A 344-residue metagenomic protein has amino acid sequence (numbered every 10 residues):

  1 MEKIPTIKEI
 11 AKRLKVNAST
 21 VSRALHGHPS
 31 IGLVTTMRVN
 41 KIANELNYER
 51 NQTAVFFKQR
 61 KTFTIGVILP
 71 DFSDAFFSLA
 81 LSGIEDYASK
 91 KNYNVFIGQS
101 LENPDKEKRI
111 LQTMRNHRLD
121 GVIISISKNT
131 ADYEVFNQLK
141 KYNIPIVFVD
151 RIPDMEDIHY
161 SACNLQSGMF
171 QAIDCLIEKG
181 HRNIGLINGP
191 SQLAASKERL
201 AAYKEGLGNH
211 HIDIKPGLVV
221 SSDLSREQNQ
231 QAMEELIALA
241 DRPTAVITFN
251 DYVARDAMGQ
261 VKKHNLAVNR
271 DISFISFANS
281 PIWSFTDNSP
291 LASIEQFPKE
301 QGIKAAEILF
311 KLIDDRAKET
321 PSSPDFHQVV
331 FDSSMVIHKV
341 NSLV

Functional and structural regions predicted by a protein language model:
M1-T6, R60-D174, E178, L236-A238: Alpha-helical recognition/docking segments in bacterial nutrient-uptake and carbohydrate-utilization systems
M1-T62: N-terminal helix-turn-helix DNA-binding module of bacterial transcription factors
N17, F63, D120, R182-N183 (+1 more regions): Short acidic/polar active-site loop segments enriched in Thr and Asp
P70-L79, I97-K106, R151, Y160-Q171 (+5 more regions): Hinge/beta->alpha junction and helix N-cap segments in small-molecule ligand-binding domains
K90-K91, Y142, L207-I214, L239-D241 (+1 more regions): Short helix-capping segments at alpha-helix termini
R182-N183, I214-L218, V268-F274: Short acidic capping loops at alpha-helix termini that bridge into adjacent secondary structure
E234-V344: Flexible loop/turn connectors
